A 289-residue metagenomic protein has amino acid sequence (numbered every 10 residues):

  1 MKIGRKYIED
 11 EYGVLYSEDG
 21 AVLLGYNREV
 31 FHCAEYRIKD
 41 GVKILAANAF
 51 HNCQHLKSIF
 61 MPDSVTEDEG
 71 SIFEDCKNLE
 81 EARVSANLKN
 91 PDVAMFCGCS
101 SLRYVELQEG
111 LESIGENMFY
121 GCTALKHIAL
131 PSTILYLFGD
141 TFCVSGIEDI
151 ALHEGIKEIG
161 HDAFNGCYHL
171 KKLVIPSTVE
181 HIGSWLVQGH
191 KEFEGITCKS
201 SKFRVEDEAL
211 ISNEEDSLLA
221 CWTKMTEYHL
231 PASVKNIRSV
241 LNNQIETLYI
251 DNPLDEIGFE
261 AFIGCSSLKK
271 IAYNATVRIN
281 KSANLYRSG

Functional and structural regions predicted by a protein language model:
M1-A21, N27-I44, Q54-E67, K77-N90 (+10 more regions): Structural signature of tandem-repeat unit edges
